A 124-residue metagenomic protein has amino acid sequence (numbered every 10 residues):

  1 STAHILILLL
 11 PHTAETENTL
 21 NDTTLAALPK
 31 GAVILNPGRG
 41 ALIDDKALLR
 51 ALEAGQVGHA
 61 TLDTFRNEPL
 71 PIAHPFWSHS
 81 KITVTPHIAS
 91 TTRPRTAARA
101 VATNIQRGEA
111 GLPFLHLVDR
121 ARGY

Functional and structural regions predicted by a protein language model:
S1-P75: Rossmann-like adenosine-cofactor binding region
E68-Y124: C-terminal helix-to-coil terminal segments
